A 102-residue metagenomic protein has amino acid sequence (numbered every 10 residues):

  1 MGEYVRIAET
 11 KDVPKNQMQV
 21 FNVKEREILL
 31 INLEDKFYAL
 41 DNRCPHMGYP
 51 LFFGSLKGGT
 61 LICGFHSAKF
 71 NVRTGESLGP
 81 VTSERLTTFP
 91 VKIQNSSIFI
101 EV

Functional and structural regions predicted by a protein language model:
M1-G58, V72, E84-V102: N-terminal pre-ligand scaffold of iron-sulfur
C44, C63-H66: Short cysteine clusters
K69: Short helix-to-coil "ATP-lid" hinge immediately C-terminal to the conserved N-box Asn in the Bergerat
